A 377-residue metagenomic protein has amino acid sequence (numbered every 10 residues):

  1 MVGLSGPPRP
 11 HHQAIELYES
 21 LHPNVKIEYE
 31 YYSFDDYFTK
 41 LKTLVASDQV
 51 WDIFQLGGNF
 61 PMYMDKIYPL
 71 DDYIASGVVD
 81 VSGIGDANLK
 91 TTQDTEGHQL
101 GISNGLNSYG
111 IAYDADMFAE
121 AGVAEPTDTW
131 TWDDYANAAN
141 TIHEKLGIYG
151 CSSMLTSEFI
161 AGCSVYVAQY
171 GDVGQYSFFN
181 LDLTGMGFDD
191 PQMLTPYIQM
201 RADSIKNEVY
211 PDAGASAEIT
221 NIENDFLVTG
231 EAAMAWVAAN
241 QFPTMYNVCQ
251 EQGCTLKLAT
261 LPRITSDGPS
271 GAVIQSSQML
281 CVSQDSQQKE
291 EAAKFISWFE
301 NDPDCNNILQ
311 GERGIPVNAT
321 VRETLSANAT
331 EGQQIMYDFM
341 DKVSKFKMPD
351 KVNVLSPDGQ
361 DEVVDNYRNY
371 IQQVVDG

Functional and structural regions predicted by a protein language model:
S5-K26, F60, V363, Y367: Short, polar/charged alpha-helical segment
L17-I84, D116-G122, D225-M234: Extracytoplasmic "Venus flytrap"/periplasmic binding protein-like
L44, W51-D52, V79-M117, Y149-G150 (+2 more regions): A structural signal for short loop-to-beta-strand junctions that line the ligand-binding cleft of periplasmic/secreted
G57-Y109, T255-T260, N328-G332: Hinge/lid segment of periplasmic solute-binding proteins
D71-I84, D128, D172-P196, N247-E251 (+2 more regions): Short, solvent-exposed loop/beta-turn-alpha elements that line the ligand-binding surface or hinge of extracytoplasmic
E96-N104, Y109, D134-M186, E223 (+1 more regions): Extracytoplasmic/periplasmic solute-binding protein
A139, L183-A215, L261: Glycine-centered hinge/linker elements that transmit conformational signals in sensory and ligand-binding systems
N240-P243, N247, Q278-D358: Mature extracytoplasmic/periplasmic domains
